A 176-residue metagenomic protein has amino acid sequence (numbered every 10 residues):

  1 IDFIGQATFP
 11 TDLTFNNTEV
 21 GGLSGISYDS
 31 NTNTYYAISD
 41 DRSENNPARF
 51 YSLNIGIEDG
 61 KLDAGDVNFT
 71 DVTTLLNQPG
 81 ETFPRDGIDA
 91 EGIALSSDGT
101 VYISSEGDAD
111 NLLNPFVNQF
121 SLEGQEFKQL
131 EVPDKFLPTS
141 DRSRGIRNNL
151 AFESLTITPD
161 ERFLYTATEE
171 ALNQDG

Functional and structural regions predicted by a protein language model:
I1-G176: Sequence/structural signature of beta-propeller domains
